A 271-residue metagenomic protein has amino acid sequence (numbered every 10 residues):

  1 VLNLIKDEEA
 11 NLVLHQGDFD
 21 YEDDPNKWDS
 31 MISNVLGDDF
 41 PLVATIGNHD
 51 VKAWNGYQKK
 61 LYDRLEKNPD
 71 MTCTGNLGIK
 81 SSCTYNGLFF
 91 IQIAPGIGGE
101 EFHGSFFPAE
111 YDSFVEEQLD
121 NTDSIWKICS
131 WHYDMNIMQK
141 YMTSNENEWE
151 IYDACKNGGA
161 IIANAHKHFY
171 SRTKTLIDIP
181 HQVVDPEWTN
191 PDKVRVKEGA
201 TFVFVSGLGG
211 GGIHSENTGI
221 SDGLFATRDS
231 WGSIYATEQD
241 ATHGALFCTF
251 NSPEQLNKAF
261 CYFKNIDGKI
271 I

Functional and structural regions predicted by a protein language model:
V1-K27, I137: N-terminal active-site segment of His-dependent metallophosphoesterases
G17-D18, G47-N48, H132, A165-H166: Active-site glycine-centered loops adjacent to acidic/histidine catalytic or metal-binding residues that shape
D20-Y21, D50, M135, F169: Short active-site segment of divalent metal-dependent hydrolases/proteases that encodes the spacing between
P25-K127, M142, E150-I151, I161 (+2 more regions): Extended active-site neighborhood of metal-dependent phosphoesterases/phosphodiesterases
F89, W131, I234-I271: Extracellular low-complexity, Gly/Ser/Thr-rich intrinsically disordered linkers and protease-sensitive activation/hinge
S130-N136, I162-R172: Histidine-centered catalytic micro-motifs
M135-N147: Active-site His/acidic residue clusters
K156-I162: Functionally important transmembrane alpha-helices
